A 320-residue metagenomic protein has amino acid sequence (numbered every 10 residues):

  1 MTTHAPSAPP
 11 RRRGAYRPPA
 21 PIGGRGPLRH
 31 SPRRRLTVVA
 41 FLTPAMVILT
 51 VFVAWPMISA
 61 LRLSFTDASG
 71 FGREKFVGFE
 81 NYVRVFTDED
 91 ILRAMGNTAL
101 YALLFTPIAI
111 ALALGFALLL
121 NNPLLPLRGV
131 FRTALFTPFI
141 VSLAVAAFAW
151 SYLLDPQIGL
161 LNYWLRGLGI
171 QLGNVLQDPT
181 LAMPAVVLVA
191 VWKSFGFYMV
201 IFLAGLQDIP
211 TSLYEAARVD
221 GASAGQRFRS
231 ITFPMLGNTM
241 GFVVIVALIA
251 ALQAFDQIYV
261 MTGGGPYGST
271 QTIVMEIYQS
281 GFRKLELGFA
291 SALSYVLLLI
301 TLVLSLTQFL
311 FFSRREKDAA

Functional and structural regions predicted by a protein language model:
M1-P32: Short, Lys/Arg-rich, polar N-terminal cytosolic tail immediately upstream of the first transmembrane signal-anchor
R34-A320: A structural signal for multi-pass alpha-helical bundles of membrane permease subunits that mediate small-molecule
